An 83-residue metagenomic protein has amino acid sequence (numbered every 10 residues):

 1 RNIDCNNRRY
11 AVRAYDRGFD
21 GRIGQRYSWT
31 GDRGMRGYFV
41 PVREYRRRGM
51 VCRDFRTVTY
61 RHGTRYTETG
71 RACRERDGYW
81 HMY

Functional and structural regions predicted by a protein language model:
R1-D20: Short, low-complexity, glycine-enriched hydrophobic/amphipathic alpha-helices that associate with lipid bilayers
G21-Q25: Glycine-centered loop/turn motifs
Y27-T30, D54-Y60: Short beta-strand segments that buttress and anchor functional surface loops
Y38-R47: Short amphipathic beta-strand and strand-loop transition segments with alternating hydrophobic
V51-F55, R65-T69: Short, surface-exposed coil-to-beta transition loops
G70-D77: Short beta-strand segments and strand-loop junctions that repeat across beta-rich extracellular domains
D77-Y83: Short beta-strand edge/turn micro-motifs at domain boundaries
